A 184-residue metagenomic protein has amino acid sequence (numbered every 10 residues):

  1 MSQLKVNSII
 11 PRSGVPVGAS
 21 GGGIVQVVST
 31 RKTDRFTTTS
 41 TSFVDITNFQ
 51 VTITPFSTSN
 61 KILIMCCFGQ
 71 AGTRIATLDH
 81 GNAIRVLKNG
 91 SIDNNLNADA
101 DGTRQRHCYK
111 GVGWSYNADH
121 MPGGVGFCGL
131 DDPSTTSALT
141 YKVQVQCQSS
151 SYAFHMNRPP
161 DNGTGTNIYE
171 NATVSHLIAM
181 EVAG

Functional and structural regions predicted by a protein language model:
M1, G22-V25, S59, V174: Sequence-level motif detector for i,i+2 pairs with an aromatic at +2
Q3-F36: Glycine-rich, low-complexity segments
K5, V44-D45: General structural feature for long, well-ordered alpha-helical segments within catalytic domains of soluble enzymes
S13, V28, S40, T47 (+1 more regions): Solvent-exposed, flexible loop/coil residues
V17, I24-V25, D45-N48, D93-N97 (+1 more regions): Local beta-strand/beta-hairpin segments that build beta-sheet-rich folds
R31, T37, S42, P55-K61 (+2 more regions): Terminal beta-strand-rich extracellular "head" domains that mediate receptor/glycan or other ligand binding
F49-I53: Extended, low-complexity regulatory regions
